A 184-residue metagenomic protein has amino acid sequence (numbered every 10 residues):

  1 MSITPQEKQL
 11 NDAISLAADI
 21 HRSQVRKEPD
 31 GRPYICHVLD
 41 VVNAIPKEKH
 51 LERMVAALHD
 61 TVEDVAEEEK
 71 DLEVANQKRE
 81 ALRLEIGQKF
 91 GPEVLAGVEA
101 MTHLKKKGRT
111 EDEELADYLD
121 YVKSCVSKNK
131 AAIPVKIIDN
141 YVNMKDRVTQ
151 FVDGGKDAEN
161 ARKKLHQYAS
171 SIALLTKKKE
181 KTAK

Functional and structural regions predicted by a protein language model:
M1-K184: Active-site helical microenvironments for divalent-metal-assisted chemistry
